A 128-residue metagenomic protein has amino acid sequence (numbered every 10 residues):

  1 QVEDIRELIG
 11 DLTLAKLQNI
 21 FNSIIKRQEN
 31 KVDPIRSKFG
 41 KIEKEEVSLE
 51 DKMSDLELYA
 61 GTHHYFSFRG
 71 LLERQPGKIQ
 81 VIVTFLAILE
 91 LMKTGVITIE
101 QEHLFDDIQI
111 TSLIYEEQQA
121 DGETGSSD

Functional and structural regions predicted by a protein language model:
Q1-D128: Long, charge-dense, low-complexity tracts
